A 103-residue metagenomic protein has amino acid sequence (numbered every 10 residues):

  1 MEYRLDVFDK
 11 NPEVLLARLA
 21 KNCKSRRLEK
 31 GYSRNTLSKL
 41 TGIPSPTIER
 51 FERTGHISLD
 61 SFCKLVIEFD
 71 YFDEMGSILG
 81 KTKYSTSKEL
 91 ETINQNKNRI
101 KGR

Functional and structural regions predicted by a protein language model:
E2-L28: A short, Lys/Arg-rich alpha-helix, primarily the initiator
K21-T36, N96-R103: Short basic helix-loop element that most often maps to the first helix and adjoining turn of HTH DNA-binding modules
C23, R34, S45, L59-F62: Helix-turn-helix DNA-binding elements, focusing on the entry/boundary residues of the two helices that contact DNA
K24, L28, K39, R53 (+1 more regions): Short polybasic/polar patches that bind polyanions
G31-E49: Short alpha-helical DNA-recognition segment
T54-E68: Short, basic-rich loop-to-helix N-cap that marks the start of a DNA-contacting helix
G76-R103: Short, charged recognition helix plus adjacent turn of helix-turn-helix-like nucleic-acid-binding domains
